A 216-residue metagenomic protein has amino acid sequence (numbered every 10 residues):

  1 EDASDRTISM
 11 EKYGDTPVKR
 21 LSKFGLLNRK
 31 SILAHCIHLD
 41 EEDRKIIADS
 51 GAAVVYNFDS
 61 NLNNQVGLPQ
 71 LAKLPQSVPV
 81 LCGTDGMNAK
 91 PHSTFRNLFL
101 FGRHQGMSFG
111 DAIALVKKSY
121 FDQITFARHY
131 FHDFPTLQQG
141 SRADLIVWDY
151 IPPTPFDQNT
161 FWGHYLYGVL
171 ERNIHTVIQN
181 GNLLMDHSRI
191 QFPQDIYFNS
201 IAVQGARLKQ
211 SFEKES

Functional and structural regions predicted by a protein language model:
E1, F58-N63, D85-N88: Short, acidic/turn-prone active-site loops that include or flank metal/cofactor- and phosphate-binding residues
E1-A53, N64-V80, H132: Histidine/acidic residue-rich metal-binding segments in metalloenzymes
K23-L26, A72-P152: His/Asp/Glu-enriched, well-ordered alpha-helical/loop segment that forms or immediately abuts the divalent-metal
L33, I47, V54, D85 (+3 more regions): Divalent metal-coordination and catalytic microenvironments
H35, Y56-N57, C82, W148: Conserved beta-strand positions
I47-D59, V203-S211: Short, electropositive alpha-helical surface patch
N63-P69, K90-T94, D157: Short, charged, surface-exposed secondary-structure boundary motifs
K117-S216: Active-site microenvironment of metallo-dependent hydrolases
